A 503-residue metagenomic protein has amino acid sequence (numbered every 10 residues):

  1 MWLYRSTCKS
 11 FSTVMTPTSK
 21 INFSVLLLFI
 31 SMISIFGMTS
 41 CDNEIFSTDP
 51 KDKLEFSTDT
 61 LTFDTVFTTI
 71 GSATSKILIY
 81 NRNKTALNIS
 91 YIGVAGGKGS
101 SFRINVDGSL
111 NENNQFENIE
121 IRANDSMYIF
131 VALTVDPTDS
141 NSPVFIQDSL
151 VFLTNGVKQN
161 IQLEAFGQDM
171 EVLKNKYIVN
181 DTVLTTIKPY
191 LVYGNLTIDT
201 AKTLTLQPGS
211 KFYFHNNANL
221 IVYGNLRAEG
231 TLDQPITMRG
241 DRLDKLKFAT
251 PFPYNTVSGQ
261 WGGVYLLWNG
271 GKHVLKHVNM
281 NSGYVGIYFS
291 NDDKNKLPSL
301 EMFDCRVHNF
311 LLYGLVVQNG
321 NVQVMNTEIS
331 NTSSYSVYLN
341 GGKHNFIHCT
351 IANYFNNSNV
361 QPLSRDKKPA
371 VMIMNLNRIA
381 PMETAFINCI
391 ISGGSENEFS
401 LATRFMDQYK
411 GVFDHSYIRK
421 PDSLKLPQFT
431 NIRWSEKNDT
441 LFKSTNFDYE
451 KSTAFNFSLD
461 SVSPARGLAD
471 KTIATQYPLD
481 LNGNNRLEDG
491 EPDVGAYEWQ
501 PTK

Functional and structural regions predicted by a protein language model:
L3-C8, S12-L28: Bacterial N-terminal signal peptides that target proteins for export
G37-S40: C-terminal motif of bacterial Sec signal peptides marking the signal peptidase cleavage site
D42, F46-S47, L54-S72, K76 (+6 more regions): Beta-strand/loop edge motif enriched in small/polar residues
S72-T74, K84-I89: Short acidic/proline- and small/hydrophobic-mixed sequence motifs that coincide with surface turns and coil-to-beta
I79-N83: Asparagine-centered strand-capping/turn motif at beta-strand->loop junctions
V94-N114: Short, solvent-exposed loop/linker segments at beta-strand-coil boundaries, enriched for Pro/Gly and Ser/Thr
N484: Acidic carboxylate motifs that coordinate Ca2+ or other divalent cations, activating on Asp/Glu
